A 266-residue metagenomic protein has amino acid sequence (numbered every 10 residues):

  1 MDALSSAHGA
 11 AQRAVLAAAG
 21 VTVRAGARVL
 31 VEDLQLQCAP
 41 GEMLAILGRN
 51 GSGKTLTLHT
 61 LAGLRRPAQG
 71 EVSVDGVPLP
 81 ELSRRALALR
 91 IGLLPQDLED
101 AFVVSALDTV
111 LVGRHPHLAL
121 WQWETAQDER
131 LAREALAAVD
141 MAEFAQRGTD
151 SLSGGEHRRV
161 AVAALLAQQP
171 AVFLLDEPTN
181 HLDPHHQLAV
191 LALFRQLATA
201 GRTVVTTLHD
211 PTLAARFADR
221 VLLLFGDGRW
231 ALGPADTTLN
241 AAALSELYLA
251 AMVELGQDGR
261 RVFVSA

Functional and structural regions predicted by a protein language model:
L47-R49: The feature captures the beta-strand-to-loop junction immediately N-terminal to the Walker
A62: Helix-to-loop junction immediately C-terminal to a conserved catalytic motif
G70-P78, L87: Conserved ABC transporter NBD signature motif
L111, A126-F144: Conserved ABC ATPase "signature" region
G148-L152, E156: Conserved ABC ATPase signature
F173-E177: Catalytic Walker B motif of ABC-type/P-loop ATPase nucleotide-binding domains
A241, S245-A266: ABC ATPase nucleotide-binding domains
